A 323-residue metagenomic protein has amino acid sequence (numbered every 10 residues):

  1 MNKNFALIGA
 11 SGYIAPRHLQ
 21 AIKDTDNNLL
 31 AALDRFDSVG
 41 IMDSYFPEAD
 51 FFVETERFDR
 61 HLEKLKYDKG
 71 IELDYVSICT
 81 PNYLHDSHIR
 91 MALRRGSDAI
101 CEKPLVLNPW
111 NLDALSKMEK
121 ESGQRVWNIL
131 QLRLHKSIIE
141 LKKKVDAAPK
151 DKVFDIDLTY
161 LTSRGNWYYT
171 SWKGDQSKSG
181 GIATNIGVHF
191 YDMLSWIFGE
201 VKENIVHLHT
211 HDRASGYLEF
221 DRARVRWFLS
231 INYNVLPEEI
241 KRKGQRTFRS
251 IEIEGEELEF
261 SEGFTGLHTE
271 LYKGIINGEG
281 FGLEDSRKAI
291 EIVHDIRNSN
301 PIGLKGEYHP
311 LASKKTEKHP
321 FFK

Functional and structural regions predicted by a protein language model:
M1, K64-D68, Y75-S77, K273-K323: C-terminal helix-rich "cap/oligomerization" subdomain common to oxidoreductases
M1-E48: N-terminal Rossmann-like dinucleotide-binding module
L29, E48, L73-V76, K150-V153: Local beta-strand N-terminus motif with an aromatic residue
D50-I100, P104-K117, F322: Beta-loop-alpha module in the N-terminal Rossmann-like domain of NAD(P)-dependent dehydrogenases, especially those
V106-N166: A contiguous active-site-proximal alpha/beta segment in oxidoreductase catalytic domains
N166-V235, E284-E291, A312: Rossmann-like dinucleotide-binding domain that binds NAD(P)(H)
H207-R297: NAD(P)-dinucleotide binding in Rossmann-like oxidoreductases
